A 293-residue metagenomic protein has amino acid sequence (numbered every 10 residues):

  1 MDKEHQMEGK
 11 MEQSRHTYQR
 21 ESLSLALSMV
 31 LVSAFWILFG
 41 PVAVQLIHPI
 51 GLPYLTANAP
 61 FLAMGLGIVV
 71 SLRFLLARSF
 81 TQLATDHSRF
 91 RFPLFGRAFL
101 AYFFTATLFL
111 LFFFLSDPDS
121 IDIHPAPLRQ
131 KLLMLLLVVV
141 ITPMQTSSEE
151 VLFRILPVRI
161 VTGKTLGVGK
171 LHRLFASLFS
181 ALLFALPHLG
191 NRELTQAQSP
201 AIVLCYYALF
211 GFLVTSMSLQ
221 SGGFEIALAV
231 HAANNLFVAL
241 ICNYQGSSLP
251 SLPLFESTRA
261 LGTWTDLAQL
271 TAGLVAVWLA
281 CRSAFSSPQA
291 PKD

Functional and structural regions predicted by a protein language model:
M1-S79, L252-D293: N-terminal, membrane-interfacial amphipathic/helix-forming hydrophobic leader that caps and precedes the first
E8-R20, V69-L75, T81, L194-S221: Cytoplasmic juxtamembrane interface segments
Q13, T17-E21, L25, P49-A57 (+12 more regions): Membrane-helix interfacial "entry" motifs
E21-M29, P53-A57, F61, L94-A98 (+6 more regions): Residue-level signature of transmembrane alpha-helical entry/exit and packing/kink sites in multi-pass membrane
F39, A43, G67, L108 (+2 more regions): Hydrophobic/aromatic residues in alpha-helical transmembrane segments
I47, T56, F80-S148, V158-L166: Juxtamembrane helix-loop-helix connectors linking adjacent transmembrane helices in multi-pass membrane enzymes
A63-S71, F99-L110, L178-L182: Hydrophobic alpha-helical transmembrane segments of multi-pass integral membrane proteins
L135-D293: Transmembrane helix-loop-helix hairpins at the membrane interface of multi-pass integral membrane proteins
